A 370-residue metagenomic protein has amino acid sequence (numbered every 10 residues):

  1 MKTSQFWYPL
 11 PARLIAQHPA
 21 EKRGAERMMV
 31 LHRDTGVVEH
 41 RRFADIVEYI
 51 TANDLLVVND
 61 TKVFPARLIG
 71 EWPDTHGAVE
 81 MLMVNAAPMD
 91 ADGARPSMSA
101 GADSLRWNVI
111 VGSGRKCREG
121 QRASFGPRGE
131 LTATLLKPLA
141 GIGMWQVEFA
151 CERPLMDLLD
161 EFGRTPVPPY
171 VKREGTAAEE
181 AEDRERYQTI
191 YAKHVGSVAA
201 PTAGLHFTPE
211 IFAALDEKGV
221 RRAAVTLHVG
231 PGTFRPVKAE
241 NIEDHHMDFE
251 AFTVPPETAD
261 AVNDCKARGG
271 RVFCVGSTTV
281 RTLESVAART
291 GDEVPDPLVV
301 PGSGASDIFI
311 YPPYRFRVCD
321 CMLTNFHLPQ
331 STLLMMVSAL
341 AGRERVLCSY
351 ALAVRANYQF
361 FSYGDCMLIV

Functional and structural regions predicted by a protein language model:
M1-V370: Surface-exposed, charge/polar-rich loops and edge strands
